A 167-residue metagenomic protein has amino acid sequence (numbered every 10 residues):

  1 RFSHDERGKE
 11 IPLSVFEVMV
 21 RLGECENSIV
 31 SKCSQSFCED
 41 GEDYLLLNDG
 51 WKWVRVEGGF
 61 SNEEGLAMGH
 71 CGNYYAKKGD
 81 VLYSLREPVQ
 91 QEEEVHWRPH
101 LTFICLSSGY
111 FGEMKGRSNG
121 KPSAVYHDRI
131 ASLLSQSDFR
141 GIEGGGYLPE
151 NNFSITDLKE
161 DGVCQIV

Functional and structural regions predicted by a protein language model:
R1-V167: Catalytic-core elements of nucleic-acid end-processing and repair enzymes
